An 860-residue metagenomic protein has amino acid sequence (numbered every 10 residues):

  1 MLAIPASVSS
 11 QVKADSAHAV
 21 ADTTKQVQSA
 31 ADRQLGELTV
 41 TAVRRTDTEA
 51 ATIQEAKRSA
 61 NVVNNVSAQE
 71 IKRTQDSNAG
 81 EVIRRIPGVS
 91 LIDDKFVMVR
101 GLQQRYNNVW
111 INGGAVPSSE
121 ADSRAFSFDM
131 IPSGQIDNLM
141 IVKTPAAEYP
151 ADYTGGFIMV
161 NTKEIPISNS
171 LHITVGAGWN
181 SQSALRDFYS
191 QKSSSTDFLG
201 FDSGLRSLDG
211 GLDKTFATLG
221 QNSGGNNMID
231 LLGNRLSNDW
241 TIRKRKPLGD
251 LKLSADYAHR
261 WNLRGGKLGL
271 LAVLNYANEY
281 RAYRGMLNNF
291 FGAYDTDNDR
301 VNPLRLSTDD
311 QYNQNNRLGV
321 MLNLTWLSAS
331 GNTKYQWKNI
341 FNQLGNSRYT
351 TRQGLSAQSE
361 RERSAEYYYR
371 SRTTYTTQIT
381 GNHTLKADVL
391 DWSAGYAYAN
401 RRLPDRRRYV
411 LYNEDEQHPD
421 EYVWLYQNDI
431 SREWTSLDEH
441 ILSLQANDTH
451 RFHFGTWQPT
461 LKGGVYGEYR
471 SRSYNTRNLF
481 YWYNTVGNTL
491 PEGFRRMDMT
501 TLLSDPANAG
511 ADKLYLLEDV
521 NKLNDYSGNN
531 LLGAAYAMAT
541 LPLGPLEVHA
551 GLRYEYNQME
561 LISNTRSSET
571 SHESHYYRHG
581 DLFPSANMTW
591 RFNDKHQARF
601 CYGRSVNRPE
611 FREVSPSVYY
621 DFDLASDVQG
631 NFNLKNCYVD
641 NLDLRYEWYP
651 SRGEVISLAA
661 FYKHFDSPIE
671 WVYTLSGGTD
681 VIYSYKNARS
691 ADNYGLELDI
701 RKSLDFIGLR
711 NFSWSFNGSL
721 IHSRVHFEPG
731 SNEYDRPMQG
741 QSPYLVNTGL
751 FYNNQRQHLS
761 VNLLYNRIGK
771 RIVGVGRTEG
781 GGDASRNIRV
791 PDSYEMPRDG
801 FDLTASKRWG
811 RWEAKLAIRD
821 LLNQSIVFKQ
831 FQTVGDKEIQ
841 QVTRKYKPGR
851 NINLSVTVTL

Functional and structural regions predicted by a protein language model:
T39-E70, Q104-W110, G114, S119: N-terminal periplasmic "start-of-domain" segments of outer-membrane beta-barrel proteins
A79-V82, V97-M98, F126-D129, I141 (+1 more regions): N-terminal periplasmic accessory domains that precede and gate Gram-negative outer-membrane beta-barrel machines
R85-P87, G114-K143, K163, F188-Q191: Short acidic/polar hinge/loop motifs at secondary-structure boundaries that mediate gating or recognition
N222-G225, D230-T350, T373-I379, S585-A586: Transmembrane beta-barrel wall of Gram-negative outer-membrane proteins
K338-Q343, Y369-T380, K386-A387, G395-A397 (+6 more regions): Structural signature of Gram-negative outer-membrane beta-barrels, strongest in the C-terminal barrel of TonB-dependent
L437, L444-Q445, F494, N631-K635 (+5 more regions): Outer membrane beta-barrel strand-and-loop segments of large Gram-negative receptors, especially TonB-dependent
F661-H664, I682-V775, T857-T859: Gram-negative outer-membrane beta-barrel transporters
R767-G781, S806-L860: C-terminal beta-signal and adjacent terminal beta-strands/loops of Gram-negative outer-membrane beta-barrel proteins
